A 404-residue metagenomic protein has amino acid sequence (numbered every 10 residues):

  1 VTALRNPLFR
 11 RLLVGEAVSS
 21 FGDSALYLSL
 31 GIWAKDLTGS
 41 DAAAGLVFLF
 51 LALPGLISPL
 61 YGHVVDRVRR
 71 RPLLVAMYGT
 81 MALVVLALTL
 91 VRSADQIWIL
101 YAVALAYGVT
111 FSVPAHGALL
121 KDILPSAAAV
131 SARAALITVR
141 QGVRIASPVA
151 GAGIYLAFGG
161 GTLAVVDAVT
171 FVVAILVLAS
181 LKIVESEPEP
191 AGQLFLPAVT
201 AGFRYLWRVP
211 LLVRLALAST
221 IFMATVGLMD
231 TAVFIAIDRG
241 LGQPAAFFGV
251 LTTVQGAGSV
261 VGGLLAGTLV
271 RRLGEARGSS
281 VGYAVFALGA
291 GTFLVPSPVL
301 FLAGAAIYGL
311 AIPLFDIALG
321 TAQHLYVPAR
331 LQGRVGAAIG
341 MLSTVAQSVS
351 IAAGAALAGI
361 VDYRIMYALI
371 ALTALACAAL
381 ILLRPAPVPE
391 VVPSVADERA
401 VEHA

Functional and structural regions predicted by a protein language model:
V1-F9, I183-L217, E398-V401: Juxtamembrane intracellular "pre-TM" segments in multi-pass secondary transporters
V1-L53, R208-Q255: Helix-loop boundary and gating motifs at the non-cytosolic
L12, Q96-V103, R214-L215, V299-A305: Short hydrophobic/alpha-helical segments at membrane-entry points of transmembrane helices in Major Facilitator
D23, A106-H116, I307-L319: Core transmembrane helices of Major Facilitator Superfamily
S29-L37, L88-R92, A146-V166, R239-G240 (+1 more regions): Transmembrane alpha-helix termini and helix-breaking/packing motifs in multi-pass membrane transporters
V47, L60-Y61, V65-R67, R71-L83 (+7 more regions): C-terminal transmembrane bundle of multi-pass solute transporters/carriers
A104-G142, P148: Cytoplasmic helix-loop-helix junction between adjacent transmembrane helices in 12-TM secondary transporters
D122-I123, A164-Q193, L382-S394: Helix-loop junctions on the cytosolic side of multi-pass membrane transporters, especially the intracellular loop
